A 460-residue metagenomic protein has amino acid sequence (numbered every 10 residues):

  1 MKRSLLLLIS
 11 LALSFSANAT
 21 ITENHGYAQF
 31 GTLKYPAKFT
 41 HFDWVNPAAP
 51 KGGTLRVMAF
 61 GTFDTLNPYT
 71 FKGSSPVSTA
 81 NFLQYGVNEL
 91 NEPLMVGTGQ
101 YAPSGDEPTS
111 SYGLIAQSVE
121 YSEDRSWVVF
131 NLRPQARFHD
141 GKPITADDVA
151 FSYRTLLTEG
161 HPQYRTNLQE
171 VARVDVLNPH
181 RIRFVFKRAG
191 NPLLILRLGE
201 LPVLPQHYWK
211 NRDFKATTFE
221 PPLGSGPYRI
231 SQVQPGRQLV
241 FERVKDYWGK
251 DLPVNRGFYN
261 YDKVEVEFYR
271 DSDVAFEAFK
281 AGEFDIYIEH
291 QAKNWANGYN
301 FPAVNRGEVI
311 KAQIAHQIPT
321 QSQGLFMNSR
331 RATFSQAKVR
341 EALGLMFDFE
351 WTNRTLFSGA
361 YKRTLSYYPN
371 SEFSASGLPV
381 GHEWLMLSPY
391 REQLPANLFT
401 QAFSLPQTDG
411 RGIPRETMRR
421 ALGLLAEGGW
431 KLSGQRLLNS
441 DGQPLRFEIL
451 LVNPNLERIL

Functional and structural regions predicted by a protein language model:
L7-S14: Bacterial N-terminal signal peptides
T20-D124, R154, L223: N-terminal lobe/hinge region of extracytoplasmic solute-binding protein
N24-G26, G53-G61, Q117, W127-V129 (+7 more regions): Short, well-ordered beta-strand elements
Y35, W44-P50, T70, S74-Q84 (+7 more regions): Aromatic- and charge-enriched surface segment that lines or borders ligand/interaction sites
P76-N81, Y85-D106, S110-G113, L198-K263 (+3 more regions): Gly/Pro-rich hinge or "lid" segments in bacterial periplasmic/extracellular proteins
N131, R165-K210, P227-Q234, S376-Q393: Surface-exposed binding/hinge segments that line and control ligand-binding clefts or catalytic entry sites
R173-V176, S231-E242, E267-R331, K338-Y367: Extracellular/periplasmic solute-recognition and catalytic clefts
S335-L460: Append "and occasionally in soluble cytosolic enzymes with long acidic Gly/Pro-rich linkers
